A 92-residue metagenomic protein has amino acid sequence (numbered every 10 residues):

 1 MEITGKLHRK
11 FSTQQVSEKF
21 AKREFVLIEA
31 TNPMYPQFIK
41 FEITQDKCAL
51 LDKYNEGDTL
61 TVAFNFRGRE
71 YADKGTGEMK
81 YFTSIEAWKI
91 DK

Functional and structural regions predicted by a protein language model:
M1-K92: Single-stranded nucleic acid-binding surfaces, predominantly the OB-fold ssDNA-binding core
